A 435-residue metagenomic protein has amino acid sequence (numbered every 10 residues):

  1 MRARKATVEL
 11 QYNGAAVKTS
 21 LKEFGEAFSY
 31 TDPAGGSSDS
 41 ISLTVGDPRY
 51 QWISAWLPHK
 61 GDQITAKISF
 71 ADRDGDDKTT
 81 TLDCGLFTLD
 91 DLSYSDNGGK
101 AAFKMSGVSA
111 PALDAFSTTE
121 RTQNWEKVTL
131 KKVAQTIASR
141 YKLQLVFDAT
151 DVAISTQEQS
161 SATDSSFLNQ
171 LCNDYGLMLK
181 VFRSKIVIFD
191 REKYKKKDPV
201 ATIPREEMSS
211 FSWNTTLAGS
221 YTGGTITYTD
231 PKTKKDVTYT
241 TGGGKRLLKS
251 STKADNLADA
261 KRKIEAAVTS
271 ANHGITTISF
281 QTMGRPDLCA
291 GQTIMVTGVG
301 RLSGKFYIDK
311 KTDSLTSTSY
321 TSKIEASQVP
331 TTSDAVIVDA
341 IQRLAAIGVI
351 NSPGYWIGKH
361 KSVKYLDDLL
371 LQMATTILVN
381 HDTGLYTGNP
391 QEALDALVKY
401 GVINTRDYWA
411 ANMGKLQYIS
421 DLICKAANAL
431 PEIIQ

Functional and structural regions predicted by a protein language model:
M1-A112: Assembly/oligomerization scaffold segments
R2-E9, A15, N169, M178-S270 (+2 more regions): Acidic, small/polar-enriched beta strand-loop surface segments
D32-L43, A260-T276: Short, basic/aromatic beta-hairpin or loop at an interaction surface
I41-T44, G107, E120-V146, Q159-F182 (+2 more regions): Amphipathic, non-transmembrane alpha-helical segments in extracytoplasmic/periplasmic proteins
D77-T80, K100-P111, Q144-S212, L217: Short beta-strand-centered interaction patches in the first periplasmic/extracellular domains of large envelope
D83-S93, S303-S314: Short beta-strand-centered aromatic/proline hotspots
K100-F116, T318-A335: Short solvent-exposed strand/turn elements
V336-Q435: Short, solvent-exposed alpha-helical surface patches in non-cytosolic proteins
